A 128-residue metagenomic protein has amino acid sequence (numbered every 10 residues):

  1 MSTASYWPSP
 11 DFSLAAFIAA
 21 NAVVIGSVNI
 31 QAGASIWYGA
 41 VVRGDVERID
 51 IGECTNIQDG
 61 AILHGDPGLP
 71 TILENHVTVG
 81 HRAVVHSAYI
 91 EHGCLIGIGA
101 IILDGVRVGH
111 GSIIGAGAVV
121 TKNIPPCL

Functional and structural regions predicted by a protein language model:
M1-A16: Extreme N-terminal tail/first-helix region
L14, A19-A20, I25-G26, Q31-A32 (+15 more regions): Left-handed beta-helix
R48: Phosphate/pyrophosphate-binding betaalpha-module
L69-T71: Glycine-rich strand-loop-strand elements at beta-sheet edges
